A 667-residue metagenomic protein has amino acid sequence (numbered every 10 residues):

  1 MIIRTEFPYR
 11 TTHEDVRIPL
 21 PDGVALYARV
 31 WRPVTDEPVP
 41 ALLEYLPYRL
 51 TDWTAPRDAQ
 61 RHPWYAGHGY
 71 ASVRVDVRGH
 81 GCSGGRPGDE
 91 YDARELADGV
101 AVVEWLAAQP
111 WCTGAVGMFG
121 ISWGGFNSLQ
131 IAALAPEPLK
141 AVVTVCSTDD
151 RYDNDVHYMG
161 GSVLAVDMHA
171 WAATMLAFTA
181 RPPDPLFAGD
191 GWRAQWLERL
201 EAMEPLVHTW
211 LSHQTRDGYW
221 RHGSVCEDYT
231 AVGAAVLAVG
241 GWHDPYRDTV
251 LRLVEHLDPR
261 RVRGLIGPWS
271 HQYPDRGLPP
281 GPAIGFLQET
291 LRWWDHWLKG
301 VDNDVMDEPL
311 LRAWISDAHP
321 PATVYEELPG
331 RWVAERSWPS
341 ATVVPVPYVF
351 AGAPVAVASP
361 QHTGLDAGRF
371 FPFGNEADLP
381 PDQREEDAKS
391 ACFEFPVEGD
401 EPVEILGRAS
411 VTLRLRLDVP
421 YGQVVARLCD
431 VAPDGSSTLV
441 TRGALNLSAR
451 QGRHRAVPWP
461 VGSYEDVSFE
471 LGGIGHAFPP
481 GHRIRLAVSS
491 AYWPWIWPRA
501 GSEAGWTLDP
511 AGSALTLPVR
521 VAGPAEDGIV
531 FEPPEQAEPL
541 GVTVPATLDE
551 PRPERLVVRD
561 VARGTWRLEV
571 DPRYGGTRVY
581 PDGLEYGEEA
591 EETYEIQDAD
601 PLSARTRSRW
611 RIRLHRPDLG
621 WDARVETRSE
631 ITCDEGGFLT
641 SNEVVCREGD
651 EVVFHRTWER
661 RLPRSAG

Functional and structural regions predicted by a protein language model:
I2-T35, G399, R455: N-terminal cap/lid segment of alpha/beta-hydrolase-fold proteins
V34-A107, V156-H157, P420, A426-D434 (+1 more regions): Cap/lid segment of the alpha/beta-hydrolase catalytic domain
D58-A59, G67, A133-A231: Accessory cap/linker subdomain of secreted extracellular hydrolases
P110-S122: Alpha/beta-hydrolase fold nucleophile elbow
I121-Q130: Glycine-rich nucleophile elbow surrounding the catalytic serine of serine-hydrolase chemistry
V232, A238-G240: Short beta-strand/loop motif that positions the catalytic acidic residue of the alpha/beta-hydrolase fold
D248-V262: Active-site-adjacent alpha-helix of alpha/beta-hydrolase-fold enzymes
L265, Y273, P279-R647, E651-G667: C-terminal, loop-rich substrate-recognition/catalytic regions characterized by aromatic stacking residues
